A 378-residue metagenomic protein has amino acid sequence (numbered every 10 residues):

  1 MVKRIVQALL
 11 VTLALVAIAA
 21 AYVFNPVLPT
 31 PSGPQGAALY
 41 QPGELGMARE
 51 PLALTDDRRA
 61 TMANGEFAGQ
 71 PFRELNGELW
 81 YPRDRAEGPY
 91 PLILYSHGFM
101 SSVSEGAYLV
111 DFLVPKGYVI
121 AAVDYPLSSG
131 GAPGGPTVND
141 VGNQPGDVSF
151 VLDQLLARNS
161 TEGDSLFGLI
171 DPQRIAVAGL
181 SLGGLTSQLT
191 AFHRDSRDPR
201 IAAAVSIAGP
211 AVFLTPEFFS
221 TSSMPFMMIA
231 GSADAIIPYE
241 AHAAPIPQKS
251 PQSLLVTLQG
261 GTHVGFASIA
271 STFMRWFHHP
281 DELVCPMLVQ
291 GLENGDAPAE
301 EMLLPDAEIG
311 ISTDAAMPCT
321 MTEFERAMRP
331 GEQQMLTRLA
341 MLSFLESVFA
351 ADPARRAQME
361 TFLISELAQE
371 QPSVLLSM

Functional and structural regions predicted by a protein language model:
V2-V27: N-terminal type II signal-anchor transmembrane helix that functions as the membrane-insertion/stop-transfer segment
K3, G260, S268-M378: Alpha/beta-hydrolase-fold serine-hydrolase catalytic core, especially in secreted/extracellular enzymes
I18-G88, L94, V119: Short conserved active-site loop signatures built around small residues
R85-Y90, Y95-P133, A235-P238: Short substrate-entry loop that stabilizes the transition state in hydrolases
G98, G179-G183, S187: Gly/Ala-rich beta-loop-alpha elbow adjacent to hydrolase catalytic centers
E105, V138-Q173, L185: Alpha/beta-hydrolase active-site loop
T190-I201: Conserved hydrolase catalytic core segment
P199-F266: The feature captures the conserved acid-bearing segment of alpha/beta-hydrolase catalytic domains
